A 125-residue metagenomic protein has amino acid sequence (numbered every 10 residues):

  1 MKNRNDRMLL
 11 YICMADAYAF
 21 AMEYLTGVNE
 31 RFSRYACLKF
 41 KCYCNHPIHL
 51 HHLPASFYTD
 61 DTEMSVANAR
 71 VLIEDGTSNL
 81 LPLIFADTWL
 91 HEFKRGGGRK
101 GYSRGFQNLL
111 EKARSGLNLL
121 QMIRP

Functional and structural regions predicted by a protein language model:
M1-P125: Structured, active/binding-site neighborhoods that engage oxygen-rich ligands
